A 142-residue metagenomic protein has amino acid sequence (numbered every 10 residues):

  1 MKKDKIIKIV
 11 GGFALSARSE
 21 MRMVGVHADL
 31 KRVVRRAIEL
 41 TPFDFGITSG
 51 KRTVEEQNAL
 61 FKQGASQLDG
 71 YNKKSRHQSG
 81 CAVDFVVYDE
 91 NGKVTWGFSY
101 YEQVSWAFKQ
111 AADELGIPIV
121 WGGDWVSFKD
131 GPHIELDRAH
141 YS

Functional and structural regions predicted by a protein language model:
M1-G46: Active-site acidic/histidine clusters and adjacent loop/turn architecture that either coordinate catalytic ions
V24, A28, E55, S99-E102 (+1 more regions): Generic alpha-helical secondary structure signal
L30-V34, D44, Q57-N58, A82 (+1 more regions): A general structural signal for well-ordered alpha-helical packing
R36-A65, E114, G122: Extended, low-complexity, intrinsically disordered C-terminal regulatory tails of eukaryotic serine/threonine kinases
G64-K74: Cytochrome P450 catalytic domain signature, combining two hallmark sequence patches
N72-S142: Catalytic cores and adjacent binding grooves of peptidoglycan-active enzymes
